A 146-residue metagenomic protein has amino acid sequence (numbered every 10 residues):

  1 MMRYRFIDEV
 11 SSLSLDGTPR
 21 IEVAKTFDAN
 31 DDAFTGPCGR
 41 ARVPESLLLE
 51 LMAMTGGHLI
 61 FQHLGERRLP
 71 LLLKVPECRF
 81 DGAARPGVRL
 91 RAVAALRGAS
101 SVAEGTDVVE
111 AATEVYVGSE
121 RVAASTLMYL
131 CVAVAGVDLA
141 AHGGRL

Functional and structural regions predicted by a protein language model:
M1-V43: Catalytic strand-loop segment that frames the active site of acyl-thioester-processing enzymes
Y4-F6, L90, V109: Hydrophobic core residues within well-ordered beta-strands of beta-rich domains
D8-E9, V75-C78, A112-T113: Hydrophobic/aromatic beta-strand elements that line small-molecule binding cavities or substrate pockets in beta-rich
L15-T18, P86, A95-L146: HotDog/MaoC-like acyl-thioester-processing domains
T18, T35, G39-H63: Short, well-structured hydrophobic secondary-structure segments
G56-R97, V122-Y129: Hydrophobic beta-strand-centered segment that forms part of the acyl-chain substrate-binding groove
